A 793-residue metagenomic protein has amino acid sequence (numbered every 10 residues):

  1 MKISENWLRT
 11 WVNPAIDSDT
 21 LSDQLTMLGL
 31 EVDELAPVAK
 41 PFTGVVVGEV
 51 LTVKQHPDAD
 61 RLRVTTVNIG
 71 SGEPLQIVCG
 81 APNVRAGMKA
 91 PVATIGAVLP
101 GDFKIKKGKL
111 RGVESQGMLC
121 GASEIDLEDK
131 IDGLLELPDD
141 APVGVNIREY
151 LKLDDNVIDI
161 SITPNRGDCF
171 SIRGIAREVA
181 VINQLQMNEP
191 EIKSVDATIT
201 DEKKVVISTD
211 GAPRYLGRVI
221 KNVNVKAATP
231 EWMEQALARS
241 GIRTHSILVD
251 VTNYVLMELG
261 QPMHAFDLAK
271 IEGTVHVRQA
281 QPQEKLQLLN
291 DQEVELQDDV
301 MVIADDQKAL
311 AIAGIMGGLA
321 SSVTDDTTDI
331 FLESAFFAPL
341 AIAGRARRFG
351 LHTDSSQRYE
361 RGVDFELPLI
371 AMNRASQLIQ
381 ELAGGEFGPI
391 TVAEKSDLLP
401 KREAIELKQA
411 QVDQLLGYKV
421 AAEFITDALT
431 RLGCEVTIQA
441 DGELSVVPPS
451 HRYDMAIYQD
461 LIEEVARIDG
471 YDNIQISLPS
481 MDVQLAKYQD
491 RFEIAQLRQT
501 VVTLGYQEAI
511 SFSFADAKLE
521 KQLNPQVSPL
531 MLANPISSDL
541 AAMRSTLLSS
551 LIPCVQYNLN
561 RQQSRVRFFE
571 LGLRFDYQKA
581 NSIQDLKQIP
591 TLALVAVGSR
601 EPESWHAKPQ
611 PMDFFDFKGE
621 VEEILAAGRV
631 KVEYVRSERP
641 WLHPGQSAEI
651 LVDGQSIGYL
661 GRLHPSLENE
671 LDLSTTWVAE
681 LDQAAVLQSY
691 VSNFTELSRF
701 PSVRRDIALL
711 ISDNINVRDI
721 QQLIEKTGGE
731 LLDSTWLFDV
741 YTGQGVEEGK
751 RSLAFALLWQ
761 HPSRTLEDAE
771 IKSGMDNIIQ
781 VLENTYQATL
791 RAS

Functional and structural regions predicted by a protein language model:
M1-V195, F331, G350, D354 (+3 more regions): Phosphate-backbone binding interfaces of nucleic-acid-interacting proteins
K2, T20, M27, R431-C434 (+5 more regions): A carboxyl-terminal module marker
E5, D23, L28, R63 (+2 more regions): Glycine/proline-enriched, intrinsically flexible loops and inter-domain linkers
A39-T43, D196, D482-Y488, S511-S528 (+2 more regions): Beta-rich nucleic-acid/ligand-interaction surfaces
V47-Q76, E234-Q235, T252-A320: Conserved mixed alpha/beta core segments that line enzyme active sites in large multi-domain catalysts
R111-E124, I131-E136, R148-E149, N156 (+3 more regions): Mobile "lid/hinge" segments at catalytic clefts and subdomain interfaces of large enzymes
G174, I405-Q409, D413-V566, R705 (+3 more regions): Extended, well-folded interaction surfaces typified by the phenylalanyl-tRNA synthetase beta subunit core
V181-I207, A383-V412, K419: Terminal amphipathic helices with adjacent charged low-complexity linkers/tails
